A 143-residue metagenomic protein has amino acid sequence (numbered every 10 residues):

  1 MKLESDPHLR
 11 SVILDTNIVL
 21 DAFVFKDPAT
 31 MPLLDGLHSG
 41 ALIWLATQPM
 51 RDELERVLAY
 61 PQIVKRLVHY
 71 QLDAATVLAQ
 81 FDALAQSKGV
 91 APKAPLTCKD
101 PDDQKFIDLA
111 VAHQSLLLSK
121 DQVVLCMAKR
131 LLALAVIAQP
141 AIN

Functional and structural regions predicted by a protein language model:
M1-A46: Short, well-structured N-terminal submotif of metal-dependent ribonuclease cores
I18-V19, M50, V123-V124: Alpha-helix capping/helix-boundary segments
L20-A22, L67, P92-K99: Short, flexible loop segments at the rims of nucleotide/cofactor-binding pockets, characterized by
A22-F23, V57, R66, M127-A128: Residues that scaffold the ATP/ADP-binding catalytic core of kinase and kinase-like folds
K26-A29, L33-L34, A59-Y60, L131-L134: Short, glycine/charged-enriched secondary-structure capping and boundary segments
P28, L45, L72, T97 (+1 more regions): Residues at secondary-structure transition points
G36-K93: PIN-domain endoribonuclease scaffold, especially VapC-family toxins
T97-D100, Q104-I107, V111-L118, Q122-N143: Acidic, PIN/NYN-like endoribonuclease modules and their adjacent C-terminal/linker elements
